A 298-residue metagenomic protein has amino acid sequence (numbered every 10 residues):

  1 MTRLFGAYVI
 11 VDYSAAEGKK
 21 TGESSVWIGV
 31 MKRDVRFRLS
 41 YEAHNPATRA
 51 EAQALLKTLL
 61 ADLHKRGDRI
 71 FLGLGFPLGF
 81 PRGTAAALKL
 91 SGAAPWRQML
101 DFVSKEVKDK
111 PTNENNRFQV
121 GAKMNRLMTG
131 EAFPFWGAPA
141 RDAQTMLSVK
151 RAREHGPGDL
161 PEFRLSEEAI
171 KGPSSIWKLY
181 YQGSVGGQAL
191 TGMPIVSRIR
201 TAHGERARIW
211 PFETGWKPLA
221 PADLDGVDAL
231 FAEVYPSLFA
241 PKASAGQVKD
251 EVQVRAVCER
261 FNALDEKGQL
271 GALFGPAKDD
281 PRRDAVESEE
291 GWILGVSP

Functional and structural regions predicted by a protein language model:
T2-A7, Y13-F71, F76-P298: RNase H-like (RuvC/DEDD) metal-dependent nuclease/polynucleotide-processing core
